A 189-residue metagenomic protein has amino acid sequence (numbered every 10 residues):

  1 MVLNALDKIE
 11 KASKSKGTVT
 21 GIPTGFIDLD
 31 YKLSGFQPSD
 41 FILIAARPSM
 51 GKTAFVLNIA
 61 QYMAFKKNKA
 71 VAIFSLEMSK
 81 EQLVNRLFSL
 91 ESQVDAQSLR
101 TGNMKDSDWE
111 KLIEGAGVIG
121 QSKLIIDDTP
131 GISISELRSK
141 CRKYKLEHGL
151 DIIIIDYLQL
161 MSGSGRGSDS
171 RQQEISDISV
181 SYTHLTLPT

Functional and structural regions predicted by a protein language model:
M1-P38: Pre-Walker A segment
Y31, Y62-G149, G163: Cytosolic-facing regulatory segments adjacent to core modules
I42-L43: Short hydrophobic/aromatic beta-strand immediately N-terminal to the Walker A/P-loop
R47: P-loop (Walker A) phosphate-binding loop of NTP-binding proteins
K52: Conserved lysine of the Walker
F55: Hydrophobic positions on the alpha1 helix immediately C-terminal to the Walker A/P-loop
L150-S181: Helical hairpin unit composed of two closely spaced alpha helices linked by a short loop
Y182-T189: Conserved small/polar residues in nucleotide/adenosyl-binding loops
